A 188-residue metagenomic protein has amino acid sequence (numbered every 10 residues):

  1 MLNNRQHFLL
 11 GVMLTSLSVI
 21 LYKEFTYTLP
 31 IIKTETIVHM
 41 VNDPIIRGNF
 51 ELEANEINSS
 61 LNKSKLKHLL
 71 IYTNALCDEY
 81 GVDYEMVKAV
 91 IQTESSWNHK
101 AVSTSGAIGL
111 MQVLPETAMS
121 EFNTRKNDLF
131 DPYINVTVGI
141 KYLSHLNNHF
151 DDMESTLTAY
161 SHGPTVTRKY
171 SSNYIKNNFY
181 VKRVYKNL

Functional and structural regions predicted by a protein language model:
M1-L14: N-terminal Sec-pathway targeting helices
L2-N3, I20, V90, D131: Residue-level recognition of hydrophobic positions within alpha-helical transmembrane segments
T15-F25: Hydrophobic alpha-helical membrane-insertion segments, chiefly the h-region of N-terminal signal peptides
Y27-L188: Catalytic glycan-binding domains that act on GlcNAc-containing polysaccharides
